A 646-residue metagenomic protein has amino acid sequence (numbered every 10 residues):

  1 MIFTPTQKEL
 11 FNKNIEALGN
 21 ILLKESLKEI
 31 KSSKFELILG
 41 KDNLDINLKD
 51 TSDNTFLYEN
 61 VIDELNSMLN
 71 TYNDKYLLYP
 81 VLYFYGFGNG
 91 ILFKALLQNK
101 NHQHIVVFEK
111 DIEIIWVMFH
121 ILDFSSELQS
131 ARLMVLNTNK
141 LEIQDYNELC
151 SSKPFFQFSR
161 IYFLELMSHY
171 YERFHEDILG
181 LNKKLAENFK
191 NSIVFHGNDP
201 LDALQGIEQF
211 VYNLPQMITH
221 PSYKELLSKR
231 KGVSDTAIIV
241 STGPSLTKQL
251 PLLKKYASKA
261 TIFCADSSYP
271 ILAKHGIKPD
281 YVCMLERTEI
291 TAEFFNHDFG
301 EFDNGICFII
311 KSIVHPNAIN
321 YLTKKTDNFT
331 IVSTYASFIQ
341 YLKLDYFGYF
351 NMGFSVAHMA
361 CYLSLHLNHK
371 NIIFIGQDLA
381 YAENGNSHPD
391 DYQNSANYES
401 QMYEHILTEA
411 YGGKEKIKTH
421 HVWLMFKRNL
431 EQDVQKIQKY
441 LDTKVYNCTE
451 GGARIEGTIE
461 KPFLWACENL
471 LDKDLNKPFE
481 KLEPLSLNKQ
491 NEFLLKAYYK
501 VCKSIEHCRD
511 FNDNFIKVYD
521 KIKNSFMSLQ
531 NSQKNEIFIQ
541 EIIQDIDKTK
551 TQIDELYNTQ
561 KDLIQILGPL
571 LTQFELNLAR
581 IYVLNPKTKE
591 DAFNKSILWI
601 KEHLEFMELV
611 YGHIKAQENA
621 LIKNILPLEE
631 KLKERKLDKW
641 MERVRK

Functional and structural regions predicted by a protein language model:
M1-A237, P244-T261, P270-K274, Y281 (+4 more regions): N-terminal donor/sugar-recognition subdomains of glycan-related enzymes, prototypically the membrane-proximal stem
L78-L82, D235-I239, C283-L285, I339-F350 (+1 more regions): Short, basic, glycine/proline-bearing loop/turn elements
E109, S268-Y269, G276-E286, S364-D391: Glycine-rich phosphate/pyrophosphate-binding loops and their adjacent beta-strand/loop elements at enzyme active sites
S241, A265, L285, I309-K311 (+3 more regions): Generic beta-strand/beta-sheet core signal
L252, A260, L342, Y346 (+2 more regions): Long alpha-helical, hydrophobic tracts
I262-S268, F308, A357-A360, G376: Extended, hydrophobic alpha-helical segments in both membrane/secreted and soluble proteins
P316-I375, L379: Active-site/ligand-binding-proximal alpha/beta "capping" segment
N386-D433: Phosphate-binding loop/pocket of nucleotide- and phosphate-handling active sites
